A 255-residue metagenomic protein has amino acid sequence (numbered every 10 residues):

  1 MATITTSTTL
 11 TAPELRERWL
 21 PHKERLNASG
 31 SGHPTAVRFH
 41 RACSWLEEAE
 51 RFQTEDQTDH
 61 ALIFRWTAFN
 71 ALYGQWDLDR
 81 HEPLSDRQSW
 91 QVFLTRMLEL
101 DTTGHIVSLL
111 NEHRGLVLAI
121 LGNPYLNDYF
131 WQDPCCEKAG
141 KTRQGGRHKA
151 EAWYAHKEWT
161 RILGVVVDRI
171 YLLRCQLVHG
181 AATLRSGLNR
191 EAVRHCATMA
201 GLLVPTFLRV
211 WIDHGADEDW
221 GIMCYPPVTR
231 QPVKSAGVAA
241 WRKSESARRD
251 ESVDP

Functional and structural regions predicted by a protein language model:
M1-T11: Internal, Lys/Arg-enriched amphipathic helical interaction segments that engage polyanionic partners
T9-F39, L46, Q57-H60, F64-Y154: Helix-loop junctions and short alpha-helical segments
R18-E24, D133-P255: Polyanionic, low-complexity intrinsically disordered segments
T35-C43, Y171-L177: Active-site-adjacent bridging/hinge elements
R41-E50, E158: Short linear interaction motifs
E55-D56, R80-L84, L184-E191: Short, surface-exposed loop/turn segments at secondary-structure junctions
